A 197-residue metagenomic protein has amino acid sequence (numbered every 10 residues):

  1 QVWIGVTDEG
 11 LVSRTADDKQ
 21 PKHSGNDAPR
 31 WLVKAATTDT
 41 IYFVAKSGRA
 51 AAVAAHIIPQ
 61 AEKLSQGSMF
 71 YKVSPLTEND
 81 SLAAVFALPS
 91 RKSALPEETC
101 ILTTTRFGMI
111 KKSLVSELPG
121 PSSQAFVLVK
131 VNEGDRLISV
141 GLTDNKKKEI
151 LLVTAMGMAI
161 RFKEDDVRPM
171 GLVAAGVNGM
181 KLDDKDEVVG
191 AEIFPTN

Functional and structural regions predicted by a protein language model:
Q1-N197: Short, structured "edge-of-domain" segments at secondary-structure transitions
